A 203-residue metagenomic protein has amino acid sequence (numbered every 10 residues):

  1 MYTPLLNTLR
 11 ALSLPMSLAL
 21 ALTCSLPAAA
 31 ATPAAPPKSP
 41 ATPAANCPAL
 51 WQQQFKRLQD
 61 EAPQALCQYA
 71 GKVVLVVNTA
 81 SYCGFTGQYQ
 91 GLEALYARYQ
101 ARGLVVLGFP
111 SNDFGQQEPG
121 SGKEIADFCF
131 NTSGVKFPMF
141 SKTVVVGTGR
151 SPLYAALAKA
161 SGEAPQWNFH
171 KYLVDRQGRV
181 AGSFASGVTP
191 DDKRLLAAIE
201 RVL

Functional and structural regions predicted by a protein language model:
M1-L9: N-terminal secretory signal peptides that target proteins for export/translocation
L12-S25: Bacterial N-terminal signal peptides
A31-C67, G87: N-terminal "domain-start" segment that seeds a small globular fold
W51-Q52, S141, L173, L203: Terminal helix/beta-alpha structural elements that buttress the NAD(P)+-binding lobe
Y69-V74: Proline/glycine-enriched tight loop/beta-turn segments at coil->beta junctions that connect or precede beta-strands
N78-Y82: Amphipathic alpha-helical repeat scaffolds
F85-R150: Structural microenvironment flanking redox-active thiols in thiol-disulfide oxidoreductases
P152-A155, K159-L203: Thiol-/selenol-based redox modules, centered on thioredoxin-like and closely related oxidoreductase domains
